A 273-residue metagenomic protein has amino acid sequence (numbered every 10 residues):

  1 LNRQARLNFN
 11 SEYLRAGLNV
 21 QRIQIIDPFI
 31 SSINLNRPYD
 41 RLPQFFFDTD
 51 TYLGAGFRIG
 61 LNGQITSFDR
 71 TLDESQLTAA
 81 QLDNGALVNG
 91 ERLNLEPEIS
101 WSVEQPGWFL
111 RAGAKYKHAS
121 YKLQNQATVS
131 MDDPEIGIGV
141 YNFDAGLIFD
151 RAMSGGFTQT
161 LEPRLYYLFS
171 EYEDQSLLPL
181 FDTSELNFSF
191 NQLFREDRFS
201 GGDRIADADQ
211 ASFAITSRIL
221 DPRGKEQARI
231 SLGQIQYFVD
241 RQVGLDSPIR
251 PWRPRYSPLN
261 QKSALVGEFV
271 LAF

Functional and structural regions predicted by a protein language model:
L1-F273: Outer-membrane beta-barrel proteins and related beta-barrel translocases across Gram-negative bacteria
